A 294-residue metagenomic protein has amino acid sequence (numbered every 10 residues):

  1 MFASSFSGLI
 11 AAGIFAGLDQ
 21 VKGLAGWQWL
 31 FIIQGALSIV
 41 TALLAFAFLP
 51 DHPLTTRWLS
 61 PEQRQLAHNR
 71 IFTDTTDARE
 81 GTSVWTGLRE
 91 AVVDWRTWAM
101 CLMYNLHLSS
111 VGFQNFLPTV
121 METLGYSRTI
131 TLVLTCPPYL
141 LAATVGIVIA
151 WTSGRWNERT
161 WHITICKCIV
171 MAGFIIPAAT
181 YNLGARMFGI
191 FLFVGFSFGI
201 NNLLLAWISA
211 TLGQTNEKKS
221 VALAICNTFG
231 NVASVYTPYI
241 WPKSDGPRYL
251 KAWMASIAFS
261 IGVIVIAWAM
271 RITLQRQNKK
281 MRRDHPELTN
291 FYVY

Functional and structural regions predicted by a protein language model:
M1-F2, Y139-L140, N231-V232: Short hydrophobic/small-residue motifs within alpha-helical transmembrane segments of multi-pass transporter-like
F2-I39, T76, P118-I130, G154-N157 (+6 more regions): Extracellular/lumenal inter-transmembrane loop segments of multi-pass membrane transporters
G8, T86-W151, W161, N201 (+2 more regions): Extracytoplasmic gate region of multi-pass secondary transporters
G35-A42, A143, M171-A172, N231 (+2 more regions): Small-residue-rich packing faces within the transmembrane alpha-helices of Major Facilitator Superfamily
I39, N105, L140, T152 (+3 more regions): Hydrophobic residues within the alpha-helical transmembrane core of Major Facilitator Superfamily
F46-G81, K219-V221, I225, G246-Y294: Intracellular terminal tails of multi-pass secondary transporters
W161-I176: Structural signature of the two symmetry-related core transmembrane helices
A185-L203, W207, N227: Hydrophobic core of transmembrane alpha-helices in multi-pass small-molecule transporters, especially MFS/SLC-type
